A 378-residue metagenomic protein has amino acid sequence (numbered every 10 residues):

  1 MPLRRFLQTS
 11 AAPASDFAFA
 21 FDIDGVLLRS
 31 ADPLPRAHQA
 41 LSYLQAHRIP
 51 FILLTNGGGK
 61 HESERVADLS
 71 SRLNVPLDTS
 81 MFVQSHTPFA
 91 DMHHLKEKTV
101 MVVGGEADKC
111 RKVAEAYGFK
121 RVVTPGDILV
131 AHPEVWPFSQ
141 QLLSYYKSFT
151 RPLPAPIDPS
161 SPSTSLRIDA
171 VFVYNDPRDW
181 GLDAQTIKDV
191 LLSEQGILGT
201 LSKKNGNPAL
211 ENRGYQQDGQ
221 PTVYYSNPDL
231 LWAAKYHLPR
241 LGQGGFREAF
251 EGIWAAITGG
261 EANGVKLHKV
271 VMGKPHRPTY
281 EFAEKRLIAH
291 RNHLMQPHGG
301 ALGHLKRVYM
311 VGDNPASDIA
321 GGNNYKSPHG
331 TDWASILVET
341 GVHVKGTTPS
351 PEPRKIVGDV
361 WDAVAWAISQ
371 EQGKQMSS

Functional and structural regions predicted by a protein language model:
P2-I23, L28-I49, G58-S63, A67-V83 (+2 more regions): Asp-based, Mg2+/Mn2+-dependent phosphohydrolase catalytic module
